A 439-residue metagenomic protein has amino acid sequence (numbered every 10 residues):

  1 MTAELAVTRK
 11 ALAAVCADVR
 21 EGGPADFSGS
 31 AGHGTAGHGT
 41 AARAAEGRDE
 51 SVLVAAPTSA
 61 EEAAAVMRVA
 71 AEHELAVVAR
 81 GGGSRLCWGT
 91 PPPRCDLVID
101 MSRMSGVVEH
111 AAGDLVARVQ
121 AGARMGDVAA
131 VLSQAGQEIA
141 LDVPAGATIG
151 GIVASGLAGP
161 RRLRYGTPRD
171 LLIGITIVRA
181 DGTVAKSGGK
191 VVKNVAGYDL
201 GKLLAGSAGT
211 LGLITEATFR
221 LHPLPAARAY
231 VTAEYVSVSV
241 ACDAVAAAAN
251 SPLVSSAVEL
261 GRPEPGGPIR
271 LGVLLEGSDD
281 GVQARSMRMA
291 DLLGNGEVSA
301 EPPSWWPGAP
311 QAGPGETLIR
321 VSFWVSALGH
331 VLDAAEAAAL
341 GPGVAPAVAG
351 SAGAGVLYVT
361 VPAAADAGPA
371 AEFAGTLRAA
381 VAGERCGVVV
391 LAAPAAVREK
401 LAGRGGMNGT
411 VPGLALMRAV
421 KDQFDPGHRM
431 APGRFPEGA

Functional and structural regions predicted by a protein language model:
M1-A3, T232-A241, D279-D280, R320-H330 (+1 more regions): Short, surface-exposed ligand-recognition loops at beta-strand->loop->(often short) alpha-helix junctions that present
M1-R68, L75, S84-L115, A300-G313 (+1 more regions): N-terminal flexible segment immediately upstream of the FAD-binding catalytic core in FAD-dependent oxidoreductases
T8-L12, V69-A70, A244-A249, A284-G294 (+2 more regions): Short amphipathic alpha-helices in soluble, non-transmembrane regions that often serve as interface/regulatory elements
F27-A31, A44-V77, C95-P144, L157-K190 (+2 more regions): N-terminal glycine-rich flavin-associated loop
A45, E50, L75, G82 (+3 more regions): Conserved glycine-rich FAD pyrophosphate-binding loop
L53, L115, G266-D279, A354-P362 (+1 more regions): A generic structural motif
A154, I173-G315: C-terminal substrate-binding/cap subdomain adjacent to the FAD-binding core in PCMH-type and related FAD-linked
